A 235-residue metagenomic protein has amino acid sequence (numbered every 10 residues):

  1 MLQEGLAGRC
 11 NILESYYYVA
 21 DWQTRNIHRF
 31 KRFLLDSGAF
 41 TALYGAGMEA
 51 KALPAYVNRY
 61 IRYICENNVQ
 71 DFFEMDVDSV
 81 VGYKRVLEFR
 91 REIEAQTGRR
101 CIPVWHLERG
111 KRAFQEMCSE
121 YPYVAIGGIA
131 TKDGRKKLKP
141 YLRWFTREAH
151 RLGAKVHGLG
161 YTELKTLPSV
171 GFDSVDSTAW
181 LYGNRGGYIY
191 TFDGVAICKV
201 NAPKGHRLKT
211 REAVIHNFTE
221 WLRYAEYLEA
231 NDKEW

Functional and structural regions predicted by a protein language model:
M1-R91, A95, E212, Y224-W235: Non-catalytic, usually N-terminal nucleic-acid engagement modules in DNA/RNA processing proteins
A7-C10, R29-F30, V69, A95-R100 (+3 more regions): Glycine-enriched alpha-helix->loop->beta-strand junction motifs that scaffold or abut catalytic
Y17-I27, D78-E92, R109-A113, T131-R147 (+1 more regions): Active-site-adjacent beta->alpha loops and helix N-cap segments on the catalytic face of soluble alpha/beta enzymes
D36, P103, V170: Conserved, mostly hydrophobic/aromatic
F40, G128-A130, T162-K165, S169-A196 (+1 more regions): Glycine-rich phosphate-binding active-site loops on the catalytic face of alpha/beta enzymes
E49-A52, R112-S119, V156, T162-S177: Catalytic cores of alpha/beta
P103-G134: Histidine/lysine/aspartate-rich catalytic loop segments that bind and position anionic ligands
R185-W235: C-terminal accessory extensions appended to soluble enzyme cores
